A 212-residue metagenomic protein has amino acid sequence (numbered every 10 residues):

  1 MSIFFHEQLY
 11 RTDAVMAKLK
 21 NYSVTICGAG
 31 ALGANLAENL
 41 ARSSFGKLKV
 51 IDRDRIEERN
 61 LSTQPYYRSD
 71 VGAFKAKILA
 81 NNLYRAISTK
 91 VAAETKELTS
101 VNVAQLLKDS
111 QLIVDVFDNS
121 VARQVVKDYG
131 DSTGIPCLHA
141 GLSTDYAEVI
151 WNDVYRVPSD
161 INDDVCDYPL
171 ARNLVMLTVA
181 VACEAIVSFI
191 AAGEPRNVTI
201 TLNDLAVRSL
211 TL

Functional and structural regions predicted by a protein language model:
M1-T25, G141: N-terminal charged helix/coil linker that caps or initiates catalytic domains
S23, G46-K49, K90, P136: Residues at the starts of beta-strands that form the adenosine-phosphate
I26-A29, V50: Hydrophobic Val/Ile/Leu positions in short beta-strands of Rossmann-like dinucleotide-binding domains
L32-G33: Hydrophobic/small residue at the entry helix of a nucleotide-binding pocket
L40: Aromatic pocket-lining residues of Rossmann-like dinucleotide-binding sites
K47-A86: Glycine-rich phosphate-binding loop and adjoining beta1-alpha1-beta2 segment of Rossmann-like nucleotide-binding folds
F74-L112, F117-R123: A structured beta-alpha segment of the ubiquitous adenosine-cofactor-binding alpha/beta core
Q105-L112, V116-L212: Glycine-rich phosphate/adenylate-binding loop
